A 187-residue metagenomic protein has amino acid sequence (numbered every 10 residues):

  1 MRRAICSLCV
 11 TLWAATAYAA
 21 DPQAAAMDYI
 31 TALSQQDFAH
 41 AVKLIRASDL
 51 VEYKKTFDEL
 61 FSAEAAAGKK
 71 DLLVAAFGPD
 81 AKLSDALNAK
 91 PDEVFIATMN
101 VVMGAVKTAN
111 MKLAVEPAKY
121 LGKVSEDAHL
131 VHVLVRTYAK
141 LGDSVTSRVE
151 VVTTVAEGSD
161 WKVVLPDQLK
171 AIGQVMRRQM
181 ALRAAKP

Functional and structural regions predicted by a protein language model:
M1-A4: Positively charged n-region of N-terminal signal peptides that target proteins for export
C6, R46, T154-V155: Intrinsically disordered, low-complexity regions enriched in Ser/Pro/Gly/Gln/His and often acidic
C6-A15: Bacterial N-terminal signal peptides
A15-G68: Short, low-complexity N-terminal intrinsically disordered segments enriched in polar/charged residues
D21, S48, A86, E93-A97 (+1 more regions): Alpha-helix boundary/N-cap detector
S62-D143: Surface-exposed, charged secondary-structure patches
T108-M111, E116-P187: Low-complexity, intrinsically disordered terminal/linker segments enriched in charged and Gly/Pro repeats
